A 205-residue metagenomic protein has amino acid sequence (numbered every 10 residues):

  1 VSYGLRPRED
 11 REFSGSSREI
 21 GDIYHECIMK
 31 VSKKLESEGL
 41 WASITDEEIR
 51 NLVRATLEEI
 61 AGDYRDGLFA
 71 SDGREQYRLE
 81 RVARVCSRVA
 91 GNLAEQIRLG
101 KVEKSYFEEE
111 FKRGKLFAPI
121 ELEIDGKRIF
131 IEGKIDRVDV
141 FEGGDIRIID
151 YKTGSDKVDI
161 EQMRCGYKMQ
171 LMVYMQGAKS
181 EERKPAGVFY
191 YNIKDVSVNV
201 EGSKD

Functional and structural regions predicted by a protein language model:
V1-D205: Structural signature of nuclease core domains in nucleic-acid processing machines
